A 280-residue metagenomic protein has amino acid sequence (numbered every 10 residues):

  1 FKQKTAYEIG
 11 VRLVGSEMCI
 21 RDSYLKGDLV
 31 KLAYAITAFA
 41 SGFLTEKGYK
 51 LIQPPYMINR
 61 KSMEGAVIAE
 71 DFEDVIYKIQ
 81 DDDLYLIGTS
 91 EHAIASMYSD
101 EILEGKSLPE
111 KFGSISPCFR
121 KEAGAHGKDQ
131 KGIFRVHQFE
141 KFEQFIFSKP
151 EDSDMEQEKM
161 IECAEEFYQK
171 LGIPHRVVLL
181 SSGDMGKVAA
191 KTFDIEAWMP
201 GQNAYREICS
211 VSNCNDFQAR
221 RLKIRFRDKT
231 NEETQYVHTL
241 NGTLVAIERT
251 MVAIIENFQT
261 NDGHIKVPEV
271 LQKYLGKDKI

Functional and structural regions predicted by a protein language model:
F1-G15, I20: Single conserved hydrophobic/aromatic residue that forms the stacking wall/gate of nucleotide- or nucleobase-binding
S16-E17, R21-I280: TRNA-recognition modules of translation machinery and tRNA-sensing kinases, especially anticodon-binding
